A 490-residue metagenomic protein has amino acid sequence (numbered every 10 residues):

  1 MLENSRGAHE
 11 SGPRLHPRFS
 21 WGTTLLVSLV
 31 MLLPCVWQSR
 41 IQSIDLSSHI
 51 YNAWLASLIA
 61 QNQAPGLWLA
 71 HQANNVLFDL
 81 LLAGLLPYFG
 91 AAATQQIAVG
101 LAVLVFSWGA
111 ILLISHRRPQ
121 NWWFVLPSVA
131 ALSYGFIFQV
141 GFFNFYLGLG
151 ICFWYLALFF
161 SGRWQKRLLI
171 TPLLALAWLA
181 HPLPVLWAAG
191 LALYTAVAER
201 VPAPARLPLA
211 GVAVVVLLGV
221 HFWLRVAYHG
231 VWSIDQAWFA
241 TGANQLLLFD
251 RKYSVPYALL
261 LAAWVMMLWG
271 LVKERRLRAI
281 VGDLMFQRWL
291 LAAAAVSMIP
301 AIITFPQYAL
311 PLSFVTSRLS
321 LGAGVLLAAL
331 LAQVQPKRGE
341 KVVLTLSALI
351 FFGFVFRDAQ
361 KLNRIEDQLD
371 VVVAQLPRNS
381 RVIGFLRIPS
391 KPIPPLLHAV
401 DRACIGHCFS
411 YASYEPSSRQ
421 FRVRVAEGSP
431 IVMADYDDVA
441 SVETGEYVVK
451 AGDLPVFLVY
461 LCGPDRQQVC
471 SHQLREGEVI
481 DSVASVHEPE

Functional and structural regions predicted by a protein language model:
C35-S48, N62-Q63, A70, N74-N75 (+1 more regions): Transmembrane catalytic cores of multi-pass membrane glycosyltransferases and polysaccharide-assembly enzymes
Y51-L55, W68-A91: Short hydrophobic/aromatic helix or loop-helix immediately within or flanking a transmembrane segment in polytopic
I97-R118: Transmembrane-helix motifs of polytopic, lipid-linked glycan transferases
F138-L147: Short acidic/glycine- and proline-prone juxtamembrane loop motifs at membrane-interface regions of multi-pass membrane
C152-L168: Membrane-interface transmembrane helices that cradle and orient dolichyl/undecaprenyl
A309-P336: Hydrophobic/aromatic-rich transmembrane helices and adjacent perimembrane loops
Q333-R357: Signature aromatic-anchored transmembrane alpha helix within multi-pass, membrane-resident enzymes that catalyze glycan
L362-I365, V372-P464: Short periplasmic/luminal acceptor-recognition loop of GT-C membrane glycosyltransferases, typified by
